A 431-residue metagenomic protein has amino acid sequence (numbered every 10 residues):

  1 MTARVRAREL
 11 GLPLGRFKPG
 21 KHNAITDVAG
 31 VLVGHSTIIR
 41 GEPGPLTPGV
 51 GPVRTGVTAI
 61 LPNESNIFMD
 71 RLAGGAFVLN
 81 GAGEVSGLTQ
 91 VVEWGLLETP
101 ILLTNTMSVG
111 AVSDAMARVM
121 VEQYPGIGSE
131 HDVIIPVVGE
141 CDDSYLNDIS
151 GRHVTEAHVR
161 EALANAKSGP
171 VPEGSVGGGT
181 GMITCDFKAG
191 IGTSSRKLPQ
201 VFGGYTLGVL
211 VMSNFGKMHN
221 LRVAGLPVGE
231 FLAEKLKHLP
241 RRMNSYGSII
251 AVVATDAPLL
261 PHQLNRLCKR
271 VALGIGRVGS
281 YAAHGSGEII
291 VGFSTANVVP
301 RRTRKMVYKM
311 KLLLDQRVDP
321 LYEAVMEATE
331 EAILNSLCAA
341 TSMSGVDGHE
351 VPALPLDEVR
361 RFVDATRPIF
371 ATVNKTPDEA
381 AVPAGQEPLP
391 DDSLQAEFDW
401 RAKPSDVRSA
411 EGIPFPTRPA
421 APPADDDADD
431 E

Functional and structural regions predicted by a protein language model:
M1-E387: Alpha/propeptide regions of enzymes that mature by internal proteolysis
A424-E431: Acidic, Ser/Thr-interspersed intrinsically disordered low-complexity regions
